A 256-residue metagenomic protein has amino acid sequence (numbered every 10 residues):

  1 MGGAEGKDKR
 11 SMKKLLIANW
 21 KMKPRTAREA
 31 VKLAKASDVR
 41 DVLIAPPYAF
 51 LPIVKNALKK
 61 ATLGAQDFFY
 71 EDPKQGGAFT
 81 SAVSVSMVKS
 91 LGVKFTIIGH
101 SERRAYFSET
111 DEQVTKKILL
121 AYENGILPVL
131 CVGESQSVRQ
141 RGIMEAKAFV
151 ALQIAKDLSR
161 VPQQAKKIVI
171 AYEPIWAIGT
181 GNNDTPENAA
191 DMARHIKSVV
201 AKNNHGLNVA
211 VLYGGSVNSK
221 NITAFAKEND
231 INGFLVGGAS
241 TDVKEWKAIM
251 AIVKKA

Functional and structural regions predicted by a protein language model:
M1-S11: N-terminal amphipathic/basic-hydrophobic helices that include classical n-h-c signal peptides and signal-anchor
K9-A256: Active-site loop-to-helix "anion-binding N-cap" substructures in soluble metabolic enzymes
